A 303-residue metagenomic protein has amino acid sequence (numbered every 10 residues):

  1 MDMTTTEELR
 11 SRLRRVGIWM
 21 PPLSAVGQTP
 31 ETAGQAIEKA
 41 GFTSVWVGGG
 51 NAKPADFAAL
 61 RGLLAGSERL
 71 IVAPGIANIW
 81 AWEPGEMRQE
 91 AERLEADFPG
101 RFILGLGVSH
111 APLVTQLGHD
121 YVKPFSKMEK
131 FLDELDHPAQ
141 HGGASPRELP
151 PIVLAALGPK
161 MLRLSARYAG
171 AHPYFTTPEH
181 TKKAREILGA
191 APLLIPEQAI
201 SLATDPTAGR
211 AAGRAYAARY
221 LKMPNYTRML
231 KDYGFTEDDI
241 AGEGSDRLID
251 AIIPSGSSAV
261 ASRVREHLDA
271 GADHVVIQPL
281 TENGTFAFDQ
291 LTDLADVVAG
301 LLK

Functional and structural regions predicted by a protein language model:
M1-K303: Active-site-adjacent structural elements that line small-molecule/cofactor binding pockets in enzymes
